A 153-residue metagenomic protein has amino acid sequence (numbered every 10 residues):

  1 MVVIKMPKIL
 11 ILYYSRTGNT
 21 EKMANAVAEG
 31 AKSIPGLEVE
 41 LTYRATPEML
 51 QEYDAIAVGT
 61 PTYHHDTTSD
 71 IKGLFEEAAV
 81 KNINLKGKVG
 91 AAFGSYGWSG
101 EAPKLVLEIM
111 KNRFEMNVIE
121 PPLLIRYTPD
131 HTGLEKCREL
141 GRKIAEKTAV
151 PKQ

Functional and structural regions predicted by a protein language model:
M1-K5: Short, Lys/Arg-enriched N-terminal segments with co-localized hydrophobic residues within the first ~10-30 amino acids
P7-I9, N19-K22, A26-A45, E52-Q153: FMN-binding flavodoxin-like domain, especially the glycine-rich phosphate-binding loop
Y13-T17: Aromatic-flanked redox-active Cys/Sec active sites in thiol-based oxidoreductases, especially the WC-centered
